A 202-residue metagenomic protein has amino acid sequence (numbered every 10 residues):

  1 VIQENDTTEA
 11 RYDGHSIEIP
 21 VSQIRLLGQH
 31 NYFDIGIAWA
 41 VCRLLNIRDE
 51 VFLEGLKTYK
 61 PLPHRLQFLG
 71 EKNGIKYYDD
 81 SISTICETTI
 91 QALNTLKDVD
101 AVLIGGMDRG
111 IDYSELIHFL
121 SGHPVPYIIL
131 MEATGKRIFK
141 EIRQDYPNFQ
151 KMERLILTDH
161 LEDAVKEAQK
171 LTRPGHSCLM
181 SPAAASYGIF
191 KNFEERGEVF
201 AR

Functional and structural regions predicted by a protein language model:
V1-E4, L53-K57, Q67, M131 (+1 more regions): Beta-strand->loop->alpha-helix junctions that form or flank phosphate-binding loops in nucleotide-handling enzymes
I2-E18, Q67-F68: Acidic-glycine-rich active-site phosphate/pyrophosphate-binding loop
P20-P126: Nucleotide phosphate-binding/pyrophosphate-handling subdomain across enzymes that bind or process nucleotide phosphates
C42, K170, E198-R202: Phosphate-binding loop of NTP-binding sites
L66, V102, I128, A164 (+2 more regions): Hydrophobic, well-ordered secondary-structure elements that form the walls of internal hydrophobic environments
T84, M107-R109, T134, S177 (+1 more regions): Short glycine-rich anion-binding loops that position phosphate/pyrophosphate groups of nucleotides and phosphorylated
S114-H176: C-terminal helical cap/extension that packs against the catalytic core of soluble nucleotide-cofactor enzymes
A183-R202: Glycine/aspartate-rich loop-and-adjacent alpha/beta segment that forms the canonical ThDP
